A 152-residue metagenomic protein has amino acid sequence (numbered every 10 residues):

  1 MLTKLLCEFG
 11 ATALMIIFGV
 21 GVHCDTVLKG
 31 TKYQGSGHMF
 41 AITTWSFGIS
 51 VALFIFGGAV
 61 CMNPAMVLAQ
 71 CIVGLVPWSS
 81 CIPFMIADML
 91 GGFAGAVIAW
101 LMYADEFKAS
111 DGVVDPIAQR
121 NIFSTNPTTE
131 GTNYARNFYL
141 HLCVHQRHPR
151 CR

Functional and structural regions predicted by a protein language model:
M1-R152: Membrane-interface helix-loop junctions and terminal tails of multi-pass membrane proteins
